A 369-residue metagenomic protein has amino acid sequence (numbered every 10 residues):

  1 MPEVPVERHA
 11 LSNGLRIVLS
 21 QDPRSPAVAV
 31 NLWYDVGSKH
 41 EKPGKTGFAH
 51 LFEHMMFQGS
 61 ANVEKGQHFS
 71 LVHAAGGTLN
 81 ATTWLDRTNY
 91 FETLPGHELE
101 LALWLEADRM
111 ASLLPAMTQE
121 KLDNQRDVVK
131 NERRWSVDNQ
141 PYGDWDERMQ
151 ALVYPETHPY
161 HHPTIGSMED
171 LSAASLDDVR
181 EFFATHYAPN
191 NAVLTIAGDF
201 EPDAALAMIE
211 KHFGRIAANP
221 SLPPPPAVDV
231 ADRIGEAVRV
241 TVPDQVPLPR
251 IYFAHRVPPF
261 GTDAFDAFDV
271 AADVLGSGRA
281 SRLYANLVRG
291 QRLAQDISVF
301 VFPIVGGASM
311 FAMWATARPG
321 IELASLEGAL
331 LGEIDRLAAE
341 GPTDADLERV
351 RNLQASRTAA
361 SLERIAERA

Functional and structural regions predicted by a protein language model:
M1-R8, R148-A192, P225-A231, V238 (+4 more regions): Histidine-acidic residue clusters that define the catalytic metal-binding segment of zinc metallopeptidase domains
M1-S25: N- or domain-start disorder-to-order transition segments that initiate the globular core
V18-S20, S25-P43, G47-L51, K65-S112 (+4 more regions): M16 family metallopeptidases and their MPP-like homologs
F48-M56, A271: Active-site His/Glu-centered metal-binding helix of metallohydrolases
Q58-N62, A111-E120, P342-T343: Short, polar/flexible loop-turn hinges at active-site or ligand-entry regions and domain interfaces
Q119, R126, L176, R180-H212: Non-catalytic, conformational "gating/processing" segments within enzyme and secreted inhibitor domains
R134-S136, Q150-L152, S221-R282: His/Glu-based metal-binding/catalytic segments typifying zinc-dependent metallopeptidases
